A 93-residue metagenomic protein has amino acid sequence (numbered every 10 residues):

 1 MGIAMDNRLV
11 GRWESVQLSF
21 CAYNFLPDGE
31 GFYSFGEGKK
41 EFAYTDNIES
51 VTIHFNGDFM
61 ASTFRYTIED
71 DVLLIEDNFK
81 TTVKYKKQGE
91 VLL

Functional and structural regions predicted by a protein language model:
M1-E14, F25: N-terminal helix-cap/turn-to-beta initiation motif at the start of protein domains
S15-N24, E30-K87: Contiguous, well-ordered beta-strand patches that form the walls/edges of small beta-barrel/beta-sandwich domains
V91-L93: Short acidic DE-rich linear segments
